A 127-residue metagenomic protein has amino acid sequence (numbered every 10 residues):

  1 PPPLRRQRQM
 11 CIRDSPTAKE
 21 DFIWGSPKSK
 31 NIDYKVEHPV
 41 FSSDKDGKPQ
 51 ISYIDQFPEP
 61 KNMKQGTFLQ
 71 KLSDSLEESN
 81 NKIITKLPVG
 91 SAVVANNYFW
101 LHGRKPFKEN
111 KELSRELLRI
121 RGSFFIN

Functional and structural regions predicted by a protein language model:
P1-I12: Single conserved hydrophobic/aromatic residue that forms the stacking wall/gate of nucleotide- or nucleobase-binding
P3, V40, Q50, Q56 (+3 more regions): Residue-level preference for alpha-helix termini and adjacent loops
L4, S42-S43, K86, V94: Well-ordered beta-strand positions
R13, F41, I51, A95 (+1 more regions): Generic structural hydrophobic/aromatic packing signal, biased to beta-strands
K19-P58: Extended boundary segments
K48, S52-S75: Acidic/His-leaning functional-site neighborhoods
T67-N127: Catalytic core of Fe(II)/2-oxoglutarate
